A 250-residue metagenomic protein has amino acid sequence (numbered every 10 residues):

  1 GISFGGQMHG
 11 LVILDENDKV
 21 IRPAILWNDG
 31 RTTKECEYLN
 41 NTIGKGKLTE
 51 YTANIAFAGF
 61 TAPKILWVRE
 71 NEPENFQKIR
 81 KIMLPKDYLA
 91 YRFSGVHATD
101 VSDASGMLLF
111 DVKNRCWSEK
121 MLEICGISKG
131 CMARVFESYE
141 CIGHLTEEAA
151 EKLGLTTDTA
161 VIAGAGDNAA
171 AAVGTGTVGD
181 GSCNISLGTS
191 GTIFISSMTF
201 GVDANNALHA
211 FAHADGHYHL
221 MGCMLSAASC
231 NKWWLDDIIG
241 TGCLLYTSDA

Functional and structural regions predicted by a protein language model:
G1-R22, E50, K78, A133 (+2 more regions): N-terminal glycine/serine-rich phosphate-binding loop of ATP-dependent small-molecule kinases, especially carbohydrate
R22, D103-L108: Glycine-rich phosphate-binding loop of ATP-grasp-fold ATP-dependent ligases
I25-L26: Residue-level structural signal for beta-strand termini and adjacent loop
D29: Carbohydrate-associated surface elements
T33, N40-A98, L108-E119, E123-G126 (+2 more regions): Active-site core segments that coordinate phosphate-bearing ligands/cofactors across diverse enzyme families
G126-E137: A conserved helix-loop-beta module that forms one wall/lid of the active-site cleft in ATP-utilizing catalytic domains
